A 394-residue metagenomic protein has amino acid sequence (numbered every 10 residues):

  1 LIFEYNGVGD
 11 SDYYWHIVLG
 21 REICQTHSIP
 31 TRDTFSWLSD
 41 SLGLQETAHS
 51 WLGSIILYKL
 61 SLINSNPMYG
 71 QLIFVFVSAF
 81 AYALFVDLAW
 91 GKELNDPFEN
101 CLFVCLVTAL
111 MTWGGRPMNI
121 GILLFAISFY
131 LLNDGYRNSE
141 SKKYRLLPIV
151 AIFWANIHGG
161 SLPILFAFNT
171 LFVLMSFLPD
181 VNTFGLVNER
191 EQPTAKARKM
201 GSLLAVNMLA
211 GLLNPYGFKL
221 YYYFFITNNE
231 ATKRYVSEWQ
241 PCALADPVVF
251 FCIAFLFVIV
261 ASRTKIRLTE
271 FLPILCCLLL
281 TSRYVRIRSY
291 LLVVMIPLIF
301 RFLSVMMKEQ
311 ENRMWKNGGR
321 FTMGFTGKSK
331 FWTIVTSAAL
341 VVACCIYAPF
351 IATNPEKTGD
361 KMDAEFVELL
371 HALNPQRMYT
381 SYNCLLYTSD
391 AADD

Functional and structural regions predicted by a protein language model:
V8-D12, C24-I29, G159-T264, L292: Transmembrane catalytic cores of multi-pass membrane glycosyltransferases and polysaccharide-assembly enzymes
L72-K92, Y387: Transmembrane-helix motifs of polytopic, lipid-linked glycan transferases
F85-T108: Transmembrane-helix signature of polytopic, membrane-embedded enzymes that assemble or transfer cell-envelope glycans
C105-L110, K143-G160, V206-G211, L275-T281: Membrane-interface alpha helices of multi-pass inner-membrane proteins
S128-Y144, S176, L256-K265: Membrane-interface transmembrane helices that cradle and orient dolichyl/undecaprenyl
D134-I152, R198-S202, L268-L275: Short hydrophobic alpha-helices at membrane interfaces in multi-pass membrane enzymes
M314-N374, L385-L386: Membrane-proximal, lumen/periplasm-facing interface regions of secretory-pathway glyco- and lipid-modifying enzymes
Y387-D394: Conserved small/polar residues in nucleotide/adenosyl-binding loops
